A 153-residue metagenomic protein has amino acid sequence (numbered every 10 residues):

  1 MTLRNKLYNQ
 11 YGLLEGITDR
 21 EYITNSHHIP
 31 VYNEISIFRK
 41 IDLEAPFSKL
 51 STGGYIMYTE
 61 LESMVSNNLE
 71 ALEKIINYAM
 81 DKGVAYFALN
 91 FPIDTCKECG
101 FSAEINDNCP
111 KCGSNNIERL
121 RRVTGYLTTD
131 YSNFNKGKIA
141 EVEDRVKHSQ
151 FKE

Functional and structural regions predicted by a protein language model:
M1-E153: Long, C-terminal-biased catalytic regions of enzyme "large/alpha" subunits
